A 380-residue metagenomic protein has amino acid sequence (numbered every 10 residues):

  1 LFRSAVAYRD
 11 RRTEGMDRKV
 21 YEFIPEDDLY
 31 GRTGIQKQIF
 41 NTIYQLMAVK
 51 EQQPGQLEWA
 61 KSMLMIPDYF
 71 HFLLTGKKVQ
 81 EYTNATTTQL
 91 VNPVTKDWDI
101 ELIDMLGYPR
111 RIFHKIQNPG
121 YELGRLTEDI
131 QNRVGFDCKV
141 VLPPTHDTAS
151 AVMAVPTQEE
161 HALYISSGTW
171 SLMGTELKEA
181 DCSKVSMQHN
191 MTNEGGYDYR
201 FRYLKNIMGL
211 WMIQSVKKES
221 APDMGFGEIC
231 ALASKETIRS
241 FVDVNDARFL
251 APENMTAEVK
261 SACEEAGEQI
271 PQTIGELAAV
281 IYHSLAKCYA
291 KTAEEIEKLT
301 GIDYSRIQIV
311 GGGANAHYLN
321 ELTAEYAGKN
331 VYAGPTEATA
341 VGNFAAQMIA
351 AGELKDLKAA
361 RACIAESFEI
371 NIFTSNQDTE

Functional and structural regions predicted by a protein language model:
D10: Carbohydrate-associated surface elements
E14, Y21-G34, Q38-I39, Y44-M65 (+7 more regions): Active-site core segments that coordinate phosphate-bearing ligands/cofactors across diverse enzyme families
G76-N84: Enzymes and membrane/adaptor proteins characterized by extended Gly/Ser/Thr/Asp/Glu-rich, aromatic-dotted
N92-T95, P119-L123: Short beta-strand to alpha-helix junction loop
I100, L106-G120, F344: A conserved helix-loop-beta module that forms one wall/lid of the active-site cleft in ATP-utilizing catalytic domains
H114-E122, I229-S234: Short linear loop/turn motifs
